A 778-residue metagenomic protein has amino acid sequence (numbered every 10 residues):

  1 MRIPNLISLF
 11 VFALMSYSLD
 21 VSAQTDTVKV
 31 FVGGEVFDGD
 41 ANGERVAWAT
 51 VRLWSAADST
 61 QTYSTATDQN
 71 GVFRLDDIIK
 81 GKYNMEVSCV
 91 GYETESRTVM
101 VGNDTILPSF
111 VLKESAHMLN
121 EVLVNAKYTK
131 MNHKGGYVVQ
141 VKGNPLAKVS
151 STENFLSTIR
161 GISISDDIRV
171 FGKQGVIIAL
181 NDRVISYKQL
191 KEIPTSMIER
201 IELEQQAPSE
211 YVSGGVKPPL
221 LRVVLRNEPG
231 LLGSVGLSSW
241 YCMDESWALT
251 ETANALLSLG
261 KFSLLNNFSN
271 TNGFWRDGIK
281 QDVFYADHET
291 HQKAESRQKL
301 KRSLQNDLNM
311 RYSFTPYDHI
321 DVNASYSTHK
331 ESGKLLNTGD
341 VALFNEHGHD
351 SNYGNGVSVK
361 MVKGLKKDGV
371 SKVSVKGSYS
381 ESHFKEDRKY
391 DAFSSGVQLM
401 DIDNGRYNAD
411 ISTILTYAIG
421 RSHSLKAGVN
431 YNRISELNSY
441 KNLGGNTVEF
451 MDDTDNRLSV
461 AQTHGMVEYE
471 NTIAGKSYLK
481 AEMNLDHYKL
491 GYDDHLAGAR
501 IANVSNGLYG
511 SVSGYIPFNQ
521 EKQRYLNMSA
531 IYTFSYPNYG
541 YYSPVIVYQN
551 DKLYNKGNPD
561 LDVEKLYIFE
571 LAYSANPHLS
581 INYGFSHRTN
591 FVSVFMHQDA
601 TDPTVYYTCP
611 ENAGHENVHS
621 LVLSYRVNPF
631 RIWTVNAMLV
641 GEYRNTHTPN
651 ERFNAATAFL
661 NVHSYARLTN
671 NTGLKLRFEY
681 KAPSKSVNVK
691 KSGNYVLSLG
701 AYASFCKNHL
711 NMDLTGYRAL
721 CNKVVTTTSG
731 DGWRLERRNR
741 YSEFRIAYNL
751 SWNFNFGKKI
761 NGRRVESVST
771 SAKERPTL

Functional and structural regions predicted by a protein language model:
A41, R52-W54, S88-Y92, L107-P145 (+2 more regions): Short, acidic, small-residue-rich periplasmic hinge/interaction motif at the N-terminus of Gram-negative outer-membrane
W54-T60, K82, E86-T98: A short, solvent-exposed loop/turn motif at the edges and junctions of modular extracellular/periplasmic domains
A56-V72: Short, acidic Ser/Thr/Gly-rich low-complexity loop/linker segments typical of extracellular and cell-surface proteins
I106-V111, E121, K127, T152-F155 (+3 more regions): N-terminal periplasmic accessory domains that precede and gate Gram-negative outer-membrane beta-barrel machines
K148-S151, F155, G161-S163, I185-S186 (+8 more regions): Exposed, low-structure sequence patches enriched in small/polar residues
I164-A207, V224: Periplasmic plug
G214-L221, P229-G278, K301-N306: Outer-membrane beta-barrel translocator/receptor signature
N272-N408, I434-Y440, D452, L458 (+4 more regions): Flexible loop and strand-edge segments within Gram-negative outer membrane beta-barrel domains
